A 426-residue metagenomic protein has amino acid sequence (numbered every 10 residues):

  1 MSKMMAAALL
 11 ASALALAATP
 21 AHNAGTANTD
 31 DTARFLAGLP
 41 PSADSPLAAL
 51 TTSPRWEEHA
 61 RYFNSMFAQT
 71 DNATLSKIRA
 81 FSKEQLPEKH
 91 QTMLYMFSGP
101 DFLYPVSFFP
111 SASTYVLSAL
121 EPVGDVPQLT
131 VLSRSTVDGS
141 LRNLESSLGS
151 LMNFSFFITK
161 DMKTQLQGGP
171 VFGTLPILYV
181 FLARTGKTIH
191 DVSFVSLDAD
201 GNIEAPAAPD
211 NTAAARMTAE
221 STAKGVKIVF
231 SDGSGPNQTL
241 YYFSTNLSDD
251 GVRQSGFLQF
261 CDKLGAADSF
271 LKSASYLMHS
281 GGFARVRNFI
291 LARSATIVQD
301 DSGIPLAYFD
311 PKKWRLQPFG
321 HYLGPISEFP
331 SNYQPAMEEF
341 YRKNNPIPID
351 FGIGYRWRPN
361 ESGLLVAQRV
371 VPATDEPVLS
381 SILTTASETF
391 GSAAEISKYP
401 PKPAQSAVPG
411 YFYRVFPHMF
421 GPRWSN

Functional and structural regions predicted by a protein language model:
M5-L14: Hydrophobic helical h-region of N-terminal Sec-dependent signal peptides in bacterial secretory/periplasmic proteins
L14-P20: C-terminal segment of classical bacterial N-terminal signal peptides
H22-S150, V229, P236-N426: Non-globular targeting/processing and membrane-anchoring segments
E84-P87, L175-T188: Short, surface-exposed basic-aromatic patches at helix termini and helix-loop junctions that form
S98-F109, N153-P176: Short, thiol/selenol-centered motifs that function as redox-active sites or metal-ligating centers
Y115-K163, H190-A214: Thiol-based oxidoreductase modules, predominantly thioredoxin-like and allied folds used for disulfide exchange
G186-L258: Active-site/pore-lining binding-face segments in mid-to-C-terminal subdomains
